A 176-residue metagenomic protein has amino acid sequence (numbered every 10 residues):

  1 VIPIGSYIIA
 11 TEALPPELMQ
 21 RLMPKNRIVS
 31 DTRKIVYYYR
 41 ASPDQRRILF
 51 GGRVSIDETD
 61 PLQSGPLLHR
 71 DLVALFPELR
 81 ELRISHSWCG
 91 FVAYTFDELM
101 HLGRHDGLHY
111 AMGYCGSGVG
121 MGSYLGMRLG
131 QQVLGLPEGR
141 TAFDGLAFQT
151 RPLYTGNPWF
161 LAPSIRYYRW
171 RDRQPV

Functional and structural regions predicted by a protein language model:
V1-D106: Active-site substrate-recognition segment that forms the wall of the catalytic cavity or substrate channel
G107-V176: C-terminal lid/capping helical subdomain adjacent to the catalytic/cofactor pocket in oxidative enzymes
